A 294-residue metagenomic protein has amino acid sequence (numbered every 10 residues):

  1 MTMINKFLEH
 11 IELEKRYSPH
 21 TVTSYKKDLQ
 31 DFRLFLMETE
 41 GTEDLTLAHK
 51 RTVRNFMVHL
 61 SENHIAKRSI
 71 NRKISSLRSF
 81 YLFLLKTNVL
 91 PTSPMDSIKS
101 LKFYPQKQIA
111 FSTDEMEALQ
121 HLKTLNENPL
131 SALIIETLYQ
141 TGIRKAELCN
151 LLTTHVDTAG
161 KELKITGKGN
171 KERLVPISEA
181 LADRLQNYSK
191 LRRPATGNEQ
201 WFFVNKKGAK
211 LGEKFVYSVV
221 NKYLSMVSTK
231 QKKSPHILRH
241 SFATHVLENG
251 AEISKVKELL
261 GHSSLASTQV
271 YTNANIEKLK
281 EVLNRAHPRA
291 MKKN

Functional and structural regions predicted by a protein language model:
M1-N294: Conserved catalytic core of the tyrosine transesterase superfamily
